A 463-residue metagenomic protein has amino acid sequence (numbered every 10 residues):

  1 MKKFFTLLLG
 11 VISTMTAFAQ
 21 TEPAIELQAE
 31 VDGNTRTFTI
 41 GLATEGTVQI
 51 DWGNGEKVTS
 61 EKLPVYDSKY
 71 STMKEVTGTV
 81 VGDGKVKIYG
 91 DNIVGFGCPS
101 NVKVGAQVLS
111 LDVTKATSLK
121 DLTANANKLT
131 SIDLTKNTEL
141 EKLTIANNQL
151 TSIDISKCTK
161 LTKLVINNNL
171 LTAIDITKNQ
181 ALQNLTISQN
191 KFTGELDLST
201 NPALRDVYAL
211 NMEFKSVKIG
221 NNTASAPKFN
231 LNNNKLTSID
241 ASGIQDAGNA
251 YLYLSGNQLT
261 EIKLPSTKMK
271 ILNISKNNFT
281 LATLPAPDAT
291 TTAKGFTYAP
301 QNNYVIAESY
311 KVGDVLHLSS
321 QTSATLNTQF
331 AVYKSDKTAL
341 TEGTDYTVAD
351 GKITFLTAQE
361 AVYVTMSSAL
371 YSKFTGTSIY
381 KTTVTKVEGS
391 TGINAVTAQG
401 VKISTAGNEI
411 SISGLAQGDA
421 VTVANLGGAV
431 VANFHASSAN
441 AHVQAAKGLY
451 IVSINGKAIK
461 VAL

Functional and structural regions predicted by a protein language model:
K2-L8, I12-D121, T280-S390: N-terminal capping/linker segments that flank leucine-rich repeat
I93, V108, L119, L129 (+14 more regions): Conserved hydrophobic position(s) of the canonical leucine-rich repeat
G95-Q149, K157, K163-N167: Right-handed parallel beta-helix
F96, L111, I132, I153-I155 (+6 more regions): Canonical leucine-rich repeat
F96-C98, K120-A124, E141-I145, T162-I166 (+5 more regions): Conserved hydrophobic beta-strand positions in leucine-rich repeat
N127, N148, N169, N190 (+4 more regions): Consensus "Asn ladder" position of solenoid repeat domains
P227-F229, N233, G248-L316: Leucine-rich repeat domain C-terminal region
I393-L463: C-terminal outer-membrane/trafficking sorting elements
